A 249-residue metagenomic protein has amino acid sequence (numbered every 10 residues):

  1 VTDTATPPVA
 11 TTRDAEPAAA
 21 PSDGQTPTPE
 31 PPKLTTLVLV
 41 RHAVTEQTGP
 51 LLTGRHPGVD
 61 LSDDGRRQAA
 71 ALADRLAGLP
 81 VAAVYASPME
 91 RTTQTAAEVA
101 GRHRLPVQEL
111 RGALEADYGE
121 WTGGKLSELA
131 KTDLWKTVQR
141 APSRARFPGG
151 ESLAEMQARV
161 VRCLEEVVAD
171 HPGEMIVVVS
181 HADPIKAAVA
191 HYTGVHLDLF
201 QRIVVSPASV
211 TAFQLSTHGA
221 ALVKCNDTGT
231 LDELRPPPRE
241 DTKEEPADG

Functional and structural regions predicted by a protein language model:
D3-P32, A70-K136, D248-G249: Phosphate-coordination/substrate-recognition cap region in phosphate-metabolizing enzymes
L34-H42, V178: Short, hydrophobic/glycine-enriched beta-strand segments
T35, P80-A82, P172-I176: Short coil/turn segments at beta-strand junctions that form active-site/ligand-binding loops
V38, Q108-L110, V223: General small-molecule cofactor/ligand-binding pocket signal
V44-V99, R146-V161: Loop-to-helix element that buttresses phosphate recognition and phosphoryl-transfer chemistry
T93, R162-A221: Active-site-adjacent alpha-helix immediately C-terminal to a catalytic or transition-state-stabilizing loop
L134-E155, E244-G249: Short glycine/proline- and acidic residue-enriched helix-loop micro-motifs that form flexible lids or anion-recognition
V223-G249: Acidic, His/Gly-rich catalytic cores of divalent-metal-dependent hydrolytic chemistry
